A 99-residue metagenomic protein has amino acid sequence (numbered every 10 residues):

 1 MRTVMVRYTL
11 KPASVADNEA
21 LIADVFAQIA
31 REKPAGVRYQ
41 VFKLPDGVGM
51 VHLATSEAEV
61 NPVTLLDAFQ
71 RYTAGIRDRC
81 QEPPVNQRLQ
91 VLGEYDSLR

Functional and structural regions predicted by a protein language model:
R2-Y8, V51-L53: Active-site-flanking beta-strand signature of metal-NTP-handling nucleotidyl enzymes and homologous cyclase-like
T9-A20: Short, surface-exposed ligand-recognition loops at beta-strand->loop->(often short) alpha-helix junctions that present
P12, G47-G49, E57-P62: Short, charged/polar surface micro-motifs in flexible loops or helix N-caps
D24, Q28-R38, A54-R88: An amphipathic, aromatic/His-enriched active-site/gating alpha helix that lines ligand/cofactor pockets
F42-L44: Short beta-strand micro-motifs enriched in acidic
L92-R99: Short, low-order "capping/linker" segments at domain edges
